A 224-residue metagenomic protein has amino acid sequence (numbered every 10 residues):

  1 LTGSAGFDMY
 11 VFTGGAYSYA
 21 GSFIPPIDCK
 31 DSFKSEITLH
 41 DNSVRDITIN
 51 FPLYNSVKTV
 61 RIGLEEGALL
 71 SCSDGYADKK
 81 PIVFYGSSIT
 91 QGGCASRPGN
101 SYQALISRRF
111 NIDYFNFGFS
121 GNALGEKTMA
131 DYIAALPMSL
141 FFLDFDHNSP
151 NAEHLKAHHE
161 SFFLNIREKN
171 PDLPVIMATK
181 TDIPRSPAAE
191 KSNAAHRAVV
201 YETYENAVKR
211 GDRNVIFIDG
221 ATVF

Functional and structural regions predicted by a protein language model:
L1-P81: N-terminal secretory targeting modules
G3, R97-N100, A194: Short, conserved loop/turn and helix-capping segments at secondary-structure boundaries that abut family-defining
G15-Y17, T90, N122, S149 (+2 more regions): Surface-exposed, flexible loop/turn segments at secondary-structure boundaries
Y19-F23, P52-V57, D113-N116, N148 (+1 more regions): N-terminal start-of-chain detector that recognizes signal peptides and the immediate post-cleavage beginning
A20-C29, D78-I89, F117-G121, F162-K169: Short N-terminal secondary-structure initiator segments
T48-P137: Serine-esterase "nucleophile elbow" of acetyl-processing enzymes
K127-F224: Alpha-helical cap/lid subdomain in secreted, periplasmic, or secretory-pathway luminal O-acyl-processing enzymes
